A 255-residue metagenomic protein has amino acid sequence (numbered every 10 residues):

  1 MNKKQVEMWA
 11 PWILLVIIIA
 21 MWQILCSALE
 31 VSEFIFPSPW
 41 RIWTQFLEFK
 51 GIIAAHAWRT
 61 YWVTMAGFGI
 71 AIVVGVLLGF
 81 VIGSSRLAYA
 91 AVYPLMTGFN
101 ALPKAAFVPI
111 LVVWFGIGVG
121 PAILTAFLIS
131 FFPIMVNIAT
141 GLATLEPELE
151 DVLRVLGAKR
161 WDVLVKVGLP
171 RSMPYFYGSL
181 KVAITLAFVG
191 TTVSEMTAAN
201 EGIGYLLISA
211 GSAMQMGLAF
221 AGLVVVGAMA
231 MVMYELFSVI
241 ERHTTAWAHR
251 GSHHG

Functional and structural regions predicted by a protein language model:
E7, A55-V63, V113-I134, Y177 (+1 more regions): Loop-to-helix entry region at the N-terminal start of transmembrane alpha-helices in multi-pass membrane transporters
E7, L77-V112, V136-A143: Cytoplasmic-entry segments and transmembrane alpha-helices of multi-pass inner-membrane transporters
I13, I17-M21, A54, W58 (+5 more regions): Hydrophobic alpha-helical transmembrane segments of multipass integral membrane proteins, especially permease/channel
A28-I72: Periplasmic/extracellular loop-to-transmembrane helix junction in inner-membrane transport proteins
L124-L128, W161-V193, A221, V226 (+2 more regions): Transmembrane alpha-helices
I134-N137, G141-V182: Short cytoplasmic-facing helical segments at TM-TM junctions of multi-pass membrane proteins
G204-V239: Hydrophobic alpha-helical transmembrane segments of polytopic membrane proteins
E241-G255: Short cytosolic juxtamembrane segments of multi-pass membrane proteins
